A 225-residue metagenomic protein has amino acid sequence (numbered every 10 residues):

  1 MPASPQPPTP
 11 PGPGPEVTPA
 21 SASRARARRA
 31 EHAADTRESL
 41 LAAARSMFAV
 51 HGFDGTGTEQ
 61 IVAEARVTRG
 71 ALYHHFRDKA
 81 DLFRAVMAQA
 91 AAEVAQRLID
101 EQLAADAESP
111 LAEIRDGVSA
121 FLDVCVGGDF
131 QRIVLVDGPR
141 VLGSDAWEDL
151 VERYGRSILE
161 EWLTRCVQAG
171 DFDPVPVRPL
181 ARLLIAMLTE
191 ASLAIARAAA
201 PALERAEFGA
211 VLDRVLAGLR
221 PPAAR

Functional and structural regions predicted by a protein language model:
M1-H51, G55-V67, A80-R84: Basic, helix-initiating cap at the start of DNA-binding domains
A3-Q6, E113-I114, A120-D123, E160 (+2 more regions): Hydrophobic alpha-helical segments that form the core of small-molecule binding pockets and/or dimer interfaces
V50-D54, G128, A169-G170: Short coil/turn segments at alpha/beta junctions that flank glycine-rich nucleotide-binding fingerprints
R66-F76: Short hydrophobic/aromatic patch on the recognition helix
R84-A90: Alpha-helical DNA-contacting segments of helix-turn-helix folds
A85, I99-G128, L180-L184: Hydrophobic alpha-helical connector segments
A92-Q96, D116, S144-A169, R178-R182 (+2 more regions): Amphipathic alpha-helical packing segments from all-alpha helical-bundle domains
D116, L122-E161, L193, R197 (+1 more regions): Short secondary-structure transition hinges
